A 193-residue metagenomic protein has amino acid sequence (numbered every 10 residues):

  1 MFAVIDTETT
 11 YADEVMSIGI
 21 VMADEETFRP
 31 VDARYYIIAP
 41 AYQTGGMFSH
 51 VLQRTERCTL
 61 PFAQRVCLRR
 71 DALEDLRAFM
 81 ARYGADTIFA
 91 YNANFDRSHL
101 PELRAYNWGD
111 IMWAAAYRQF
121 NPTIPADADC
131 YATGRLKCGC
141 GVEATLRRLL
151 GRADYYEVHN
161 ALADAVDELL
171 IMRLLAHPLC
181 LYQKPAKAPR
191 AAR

Functional and structural regions predicted by a protein language model:
M1-A3, T7-P101, E143-A144, R148: Conserved non-catalytic scaffold segment of RNase H-like nuclease domains
I38-P40, I111-W113, G151: Active-site donor-binding loop signature of nucleotide-sugar glycosyltransferases
A90-A93, H99, C130-R193: Acidic, Mg2+-coordinating catalytic module of metal-dependent nucleases/exonucleases that use a two-metal-ion mechanism
N94-A115: Substrate-recognition/cap helix-loop segment adjacent to the acidic, metal-dependent catalytic center of Asp-based
I111-L136: Short alpha-helix plus adjacent loop in nuclease-associated cores
